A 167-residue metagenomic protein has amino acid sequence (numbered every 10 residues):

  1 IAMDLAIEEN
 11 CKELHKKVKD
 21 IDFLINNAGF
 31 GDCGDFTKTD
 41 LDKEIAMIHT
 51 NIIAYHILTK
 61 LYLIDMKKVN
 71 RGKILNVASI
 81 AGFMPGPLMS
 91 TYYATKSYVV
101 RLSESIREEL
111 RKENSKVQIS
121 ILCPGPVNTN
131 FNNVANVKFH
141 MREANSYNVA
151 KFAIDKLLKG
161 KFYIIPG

Functional and structural regions predicted by a protein language model:
A2-E13, L41: The beta1-alpha1 cofactor-binding region of Rossmann-like NAD(H)/NADP(H)-dependent oxidoreductases
N27-D32: Conserved NAD(P)H cofactor-binding loop of Rossmann-fold oxidoreductase domains
D35-T37, K43-I48: Substrate-binding pocket helix/loop in short-chain dehydrogenase/reductase
T59, T95: Active-site helix of classical SDR
S79: Residue(s) in the substrate-gating loop at a strand-loop-helix junction that position the organic substrate next
G86-S90: Active-site loop immediately N-terminal to the catalytic Tyr-X3-Lys motif of short-chain dehydrogenase/reductase
R101, E108-G167: SDR active-site lid
